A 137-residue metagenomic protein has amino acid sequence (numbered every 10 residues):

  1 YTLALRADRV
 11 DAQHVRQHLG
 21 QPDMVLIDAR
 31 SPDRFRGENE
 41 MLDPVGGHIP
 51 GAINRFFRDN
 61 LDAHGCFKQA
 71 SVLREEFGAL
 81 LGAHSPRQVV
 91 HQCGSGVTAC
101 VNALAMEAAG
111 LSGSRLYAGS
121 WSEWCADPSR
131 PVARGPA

Functional and structural regions predicted by a protein language model:
Y1-V25, A29-A137: Rhodanese-like catalytic fold shared by cysteine-dependent sulfurtransferases and DSP/PTP-type phosphatases
